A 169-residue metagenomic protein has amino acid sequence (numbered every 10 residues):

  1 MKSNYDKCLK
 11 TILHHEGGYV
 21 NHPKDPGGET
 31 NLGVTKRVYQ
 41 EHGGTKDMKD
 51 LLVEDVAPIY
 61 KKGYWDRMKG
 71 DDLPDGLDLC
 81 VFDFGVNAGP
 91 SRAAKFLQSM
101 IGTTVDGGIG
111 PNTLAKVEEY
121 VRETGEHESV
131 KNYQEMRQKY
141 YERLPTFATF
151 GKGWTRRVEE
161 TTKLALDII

Functional and structural regions predicted by a protein language model:
M1-I169: Cell-wall polysaccharide-cleaving catalytic domain and substrate-binding groove, primarily in peptidoglycan/chitin
